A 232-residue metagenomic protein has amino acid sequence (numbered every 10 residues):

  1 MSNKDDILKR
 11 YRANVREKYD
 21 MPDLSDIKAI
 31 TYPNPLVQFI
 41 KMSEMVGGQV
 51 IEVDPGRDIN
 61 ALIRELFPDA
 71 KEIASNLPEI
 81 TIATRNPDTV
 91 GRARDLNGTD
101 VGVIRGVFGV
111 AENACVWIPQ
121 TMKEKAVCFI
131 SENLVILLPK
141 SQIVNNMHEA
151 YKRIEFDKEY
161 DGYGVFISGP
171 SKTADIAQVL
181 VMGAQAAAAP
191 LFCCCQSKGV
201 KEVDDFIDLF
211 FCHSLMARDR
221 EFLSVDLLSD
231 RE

Functional and structural regions predicted by a protein language model:
M1-K201: The feature marks the mature, well-folded catalytic cores of soluble enzymes
N3, I104, A217-D219, D230: Short, intrinsically disordered low-complexity segments
V107, D161-G162, I176, F211-S214 (+2 more regions): Exposed boundary/loop context
V200-L215, R220, E232: N-terminal amphipathic/hydrophobic targeting modules at extreme N-termini, encompassing cleavable Sec/SRP-type signal
S224-R231: Short, intrinsically disordered C-terminal tails of secreted or membrane-associated proteins
